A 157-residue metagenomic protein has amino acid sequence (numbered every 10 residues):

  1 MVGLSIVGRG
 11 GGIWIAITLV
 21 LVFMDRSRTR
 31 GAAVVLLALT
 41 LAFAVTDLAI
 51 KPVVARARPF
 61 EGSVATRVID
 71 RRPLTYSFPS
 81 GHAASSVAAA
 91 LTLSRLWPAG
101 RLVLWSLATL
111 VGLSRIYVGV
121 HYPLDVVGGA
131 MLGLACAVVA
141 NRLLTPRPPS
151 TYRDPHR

Functional and structural regions predicted by a protein language model:
M1-D47, K51, P123-R157: Terminal transmembrane helix and immediately flanking juxtamembrane interfaces of multi-pass membrane proteins
I17, V64-R157: Membrane-embedded catalytic cores of phosphoryl/pyrophosphoryl-handling enzymes
G31-A33, A38-R72, Y76-P79: Helix-adjacent hinge/juxtasegments
